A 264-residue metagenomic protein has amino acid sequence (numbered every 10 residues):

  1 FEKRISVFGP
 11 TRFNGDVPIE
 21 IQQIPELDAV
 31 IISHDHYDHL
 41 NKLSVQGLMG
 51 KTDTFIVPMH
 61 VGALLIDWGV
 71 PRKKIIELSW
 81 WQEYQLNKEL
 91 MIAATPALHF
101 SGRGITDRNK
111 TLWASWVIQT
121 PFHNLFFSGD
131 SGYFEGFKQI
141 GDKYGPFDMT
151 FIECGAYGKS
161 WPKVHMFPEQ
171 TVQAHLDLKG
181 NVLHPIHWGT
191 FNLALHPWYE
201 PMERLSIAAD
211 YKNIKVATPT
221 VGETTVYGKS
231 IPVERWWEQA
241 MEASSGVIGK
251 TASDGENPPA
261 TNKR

Functional and structural regions predicted by a protein language model:
F1-D35, K42-G47, V57-H60, G102-R108 (+1 more regions): Pre-active-site segment of Zn-dependent metallo-hydrolases
F13, T54-I56, H60-A63, N124 (+1 more regions): Cap/insert and terminal regions of metallo-dependent hydrolase folds
Q23, V57-H123, R204-G222, Y227-I231: Metallo-beta-lactamase
I31-I32, N124-S128: Short catalytic-loop micro-motif centered on adjacent basic/acidic residues
N41-L48, V172, K179-G180: Histidine-anchored nucleotide/phosphate-binding helix
L43-K51, Q119-L125: Short, surface-exposed connector motifs at secondary-structure boundaries
L195-R264: C-terminal regulatory/interaction regions
